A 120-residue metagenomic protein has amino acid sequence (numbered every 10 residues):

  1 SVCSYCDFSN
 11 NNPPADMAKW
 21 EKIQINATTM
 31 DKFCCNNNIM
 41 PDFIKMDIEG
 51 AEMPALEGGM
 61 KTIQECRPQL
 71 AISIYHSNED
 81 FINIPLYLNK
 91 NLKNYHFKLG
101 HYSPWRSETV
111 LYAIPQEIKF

Functional and structural regions predicted by a protein language model:
S1-F120: Phosphate/nucleotide-binding beta-alpha loop and adjacent structural elements of enzyme active sites
